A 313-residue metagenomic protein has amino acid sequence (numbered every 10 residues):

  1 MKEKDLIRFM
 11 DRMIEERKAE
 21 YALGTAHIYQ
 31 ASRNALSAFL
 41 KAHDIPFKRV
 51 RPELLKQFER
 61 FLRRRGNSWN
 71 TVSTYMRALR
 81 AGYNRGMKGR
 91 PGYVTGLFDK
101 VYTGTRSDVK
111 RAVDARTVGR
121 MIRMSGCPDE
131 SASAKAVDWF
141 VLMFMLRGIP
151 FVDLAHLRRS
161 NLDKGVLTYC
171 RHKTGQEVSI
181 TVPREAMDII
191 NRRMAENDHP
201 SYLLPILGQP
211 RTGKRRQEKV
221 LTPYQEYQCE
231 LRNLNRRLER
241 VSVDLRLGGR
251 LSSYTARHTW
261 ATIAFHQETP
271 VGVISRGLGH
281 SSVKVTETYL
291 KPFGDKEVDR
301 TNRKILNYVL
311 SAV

Functional and structural regions predicted by a protein language model:
D11-G24, R33-V109, M124-P128: N-terminal core-binding DNA-recognition domain of tyrosine recombinases/integrases
G96, V101-F151, A155: Basic, Lys/Arg- and aromatic-enriched nucleic-acid-binding interface segment
A112, R171-G175, L278-K304: Catalytic-site neighborhood detector that most strongly recognizes the C-terminal catalytic loop/helix of tyrosine
V118-G119, P183-G248: Active-site/catalytic core of tyrosine-dependent DNA strand-transfer enzymes
P128-S131, E226, N235-R276: Short, basic (Lys/Arg/His-rich) helix/loop patches that form interaction surfaces in the mid-to-C-terminal regions
H156-R192: Conserved tyrosine-mediated DNA breakage-rejoining catalytic core shared by Y-recombinases
S160-V166, G248-G249, T269-T288: Short, polar N-cap/turn motifs at the start of nucleic acid-interacting alpha helices
S179-R184, R193, K291-V313: DNA/chromatin major-groove-contacting recognition/catalytic segments
